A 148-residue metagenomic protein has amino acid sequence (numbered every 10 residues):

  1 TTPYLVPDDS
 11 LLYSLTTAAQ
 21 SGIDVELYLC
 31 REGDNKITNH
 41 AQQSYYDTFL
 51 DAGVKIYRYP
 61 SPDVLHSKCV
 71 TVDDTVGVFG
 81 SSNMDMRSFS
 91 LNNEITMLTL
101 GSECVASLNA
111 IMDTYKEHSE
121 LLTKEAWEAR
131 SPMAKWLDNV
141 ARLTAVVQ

Functional and structural regions predicted by a protein language model:
Y4-Q148: PLD/PLD-like phosphodiesterase catalytic module centered on the HKD motif
